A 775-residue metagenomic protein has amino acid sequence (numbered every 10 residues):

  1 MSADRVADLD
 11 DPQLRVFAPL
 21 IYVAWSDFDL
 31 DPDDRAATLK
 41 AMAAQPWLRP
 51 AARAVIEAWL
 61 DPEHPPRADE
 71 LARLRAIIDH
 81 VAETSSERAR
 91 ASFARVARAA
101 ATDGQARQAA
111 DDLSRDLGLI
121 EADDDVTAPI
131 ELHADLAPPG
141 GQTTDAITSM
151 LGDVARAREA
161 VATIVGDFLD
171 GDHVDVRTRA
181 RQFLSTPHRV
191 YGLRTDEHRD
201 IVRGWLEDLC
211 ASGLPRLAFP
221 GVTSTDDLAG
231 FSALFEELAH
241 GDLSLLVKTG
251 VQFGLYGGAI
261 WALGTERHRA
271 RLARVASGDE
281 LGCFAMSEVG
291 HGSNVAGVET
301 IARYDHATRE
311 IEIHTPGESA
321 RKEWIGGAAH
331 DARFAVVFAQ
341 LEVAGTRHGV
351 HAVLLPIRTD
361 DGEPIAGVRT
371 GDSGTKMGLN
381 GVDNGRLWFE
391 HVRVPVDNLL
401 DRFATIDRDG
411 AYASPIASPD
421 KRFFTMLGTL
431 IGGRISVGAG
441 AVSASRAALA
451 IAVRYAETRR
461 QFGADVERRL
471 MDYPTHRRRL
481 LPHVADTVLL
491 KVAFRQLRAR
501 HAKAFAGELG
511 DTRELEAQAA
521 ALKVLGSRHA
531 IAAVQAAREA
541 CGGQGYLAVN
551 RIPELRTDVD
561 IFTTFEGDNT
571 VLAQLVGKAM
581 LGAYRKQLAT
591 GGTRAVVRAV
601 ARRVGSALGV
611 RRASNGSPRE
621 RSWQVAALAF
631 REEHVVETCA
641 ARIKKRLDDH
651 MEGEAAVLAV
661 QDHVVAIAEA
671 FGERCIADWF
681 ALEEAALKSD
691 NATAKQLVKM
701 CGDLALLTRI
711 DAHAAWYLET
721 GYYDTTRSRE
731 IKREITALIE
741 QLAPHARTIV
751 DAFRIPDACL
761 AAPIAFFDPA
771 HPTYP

Functional and structural regions predicted by a protein language model:
M1-D135: Small-residue-enriched hydrophobic alpha-helices in membranes
T127, D135-P775: Flavin-dependent oxidoreductase catalytic core characteristic of acyl-CoA dehydrogenase/oxidase-like enzymes
